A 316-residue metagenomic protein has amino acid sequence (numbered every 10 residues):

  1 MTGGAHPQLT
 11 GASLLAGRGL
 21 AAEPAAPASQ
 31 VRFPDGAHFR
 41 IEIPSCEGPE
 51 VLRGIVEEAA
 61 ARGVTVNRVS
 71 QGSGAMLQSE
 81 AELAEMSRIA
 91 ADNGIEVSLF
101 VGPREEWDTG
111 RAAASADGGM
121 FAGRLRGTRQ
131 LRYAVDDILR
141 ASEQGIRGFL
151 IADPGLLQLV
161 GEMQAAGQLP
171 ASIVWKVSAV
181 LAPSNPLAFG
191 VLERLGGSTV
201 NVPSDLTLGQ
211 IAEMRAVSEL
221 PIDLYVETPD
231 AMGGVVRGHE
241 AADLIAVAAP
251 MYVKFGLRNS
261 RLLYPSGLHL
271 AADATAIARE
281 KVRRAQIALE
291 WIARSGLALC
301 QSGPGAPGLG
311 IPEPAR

Functional and structural regions predicted by a protein language model:
T2-I146, I151-P183, L208-R316: Active-site pocket-lining/capping segments in soluble small-molecule metabolic enzymes
F149, G197-P203: Conserved catalytic-core segments centered on acid/base and nucleophilic motifs
V177, G196-G197: Short helix/strand-bridging catalytic loops that position acidic/His residues to coordinate divalent metals and engage
